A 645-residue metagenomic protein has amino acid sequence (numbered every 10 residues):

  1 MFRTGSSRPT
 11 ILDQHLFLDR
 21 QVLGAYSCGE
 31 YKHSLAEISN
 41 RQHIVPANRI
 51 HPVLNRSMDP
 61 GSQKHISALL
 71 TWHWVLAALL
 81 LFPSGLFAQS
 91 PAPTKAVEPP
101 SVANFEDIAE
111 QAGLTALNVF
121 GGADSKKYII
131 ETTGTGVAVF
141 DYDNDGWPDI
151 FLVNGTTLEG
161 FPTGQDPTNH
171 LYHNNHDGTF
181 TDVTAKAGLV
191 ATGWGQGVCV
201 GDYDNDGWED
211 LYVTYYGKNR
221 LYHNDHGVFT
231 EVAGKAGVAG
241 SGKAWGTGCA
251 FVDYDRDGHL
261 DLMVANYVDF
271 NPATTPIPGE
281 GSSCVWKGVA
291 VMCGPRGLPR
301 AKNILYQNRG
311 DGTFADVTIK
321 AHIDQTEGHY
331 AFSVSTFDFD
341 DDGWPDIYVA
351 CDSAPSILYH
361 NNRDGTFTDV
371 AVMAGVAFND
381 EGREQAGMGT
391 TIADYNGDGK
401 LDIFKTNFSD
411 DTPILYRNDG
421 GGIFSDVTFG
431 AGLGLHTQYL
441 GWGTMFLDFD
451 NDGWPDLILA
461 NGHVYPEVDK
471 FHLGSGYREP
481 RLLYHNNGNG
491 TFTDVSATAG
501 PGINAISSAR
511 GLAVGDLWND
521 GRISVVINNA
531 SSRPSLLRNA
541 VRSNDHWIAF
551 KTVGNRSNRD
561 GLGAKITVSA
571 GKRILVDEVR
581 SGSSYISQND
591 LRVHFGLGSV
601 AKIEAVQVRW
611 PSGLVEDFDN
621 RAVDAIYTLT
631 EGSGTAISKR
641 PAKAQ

Functional and structural regions predicted by a protein language model:
W72-G85: Bacterial N-terminal signal peptides
Q89-S90, V97, S101-N104, A112 (+4 more regions): Gly/Ser/Thr/Pro-enriched helix-cap/hinge segments flanking short amphipathic alpha-helices
F105-D107, T179-L189, G227-A239, G312-D324 (+3 more regions): Blade-edge beta-strand/turn elements of extracellular beta-propeller and related beta-sheet repeat scaffolds
L114-G136, A187-C199, V238-A250, L298-P299 (+8 more regions): Repeat-based blade/solenoid architectures
G134-N144, H173, W194-E209, H223 (+9 more regions): Beta-propeller blade termini
W147-N154, D206-Y215, L262-N266, D342 (+5 more regions): Hydrophobic beta-strand segments that make up the repeating blades of beta-propeller and related beta-repeat
V153-P167, V268-L298, A460-G476: Short, conserved, GDST-rich strand-edge loop motifs in beta-rich repeat architectures
N169-N174, K302-R309, H360, Y416-R417 (+1 more regions): Beta-propeller blade signature
